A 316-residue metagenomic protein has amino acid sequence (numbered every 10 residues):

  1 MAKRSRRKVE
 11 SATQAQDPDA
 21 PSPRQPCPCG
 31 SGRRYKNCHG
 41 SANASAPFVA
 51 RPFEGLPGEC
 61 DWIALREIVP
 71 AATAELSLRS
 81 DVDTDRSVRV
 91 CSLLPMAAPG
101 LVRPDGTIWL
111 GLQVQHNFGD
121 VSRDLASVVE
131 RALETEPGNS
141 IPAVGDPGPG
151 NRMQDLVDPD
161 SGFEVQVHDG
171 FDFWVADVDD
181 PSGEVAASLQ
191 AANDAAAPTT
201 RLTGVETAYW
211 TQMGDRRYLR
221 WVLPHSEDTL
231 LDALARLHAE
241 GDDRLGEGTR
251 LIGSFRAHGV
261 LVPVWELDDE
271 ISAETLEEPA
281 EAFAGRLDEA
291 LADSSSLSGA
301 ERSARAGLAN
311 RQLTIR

Functional and structural regions predicted by a protein language model:
M1-V82, C91: Acidic/negatively charged segments and metal-coordination signatures
K3-K8, N37, R256-H258, V264-R316: C-terminal structured domains
E59-V69, H116-V121, S127-E130, L234-R236 (+1 more regions): Short, Φ-rich (hydrophobic/aromatic) sequence segments
L78-T107, T207, D243-R244: Amphipathic, interaction-prone secondary-structure segments
R89-S92, I108-L112, L219-W221, P263-W265: Generic recognition of long tandem-repeat/solenoid scaffolds
P104-R217: Internal, hydrophobic cores of structured domains that mediate oligomerization or house catalytic pockets within large
G138-N151, V165, T203-V205, R244-F255 (+1 more regions): Short glycine-rich, low-complexity/disordered patches
G170-A280, L287, S294: A contiguous, surface-oriented mixed alpha/beta subdomain in the mid-to-C-terminal portion of proteins that forms
